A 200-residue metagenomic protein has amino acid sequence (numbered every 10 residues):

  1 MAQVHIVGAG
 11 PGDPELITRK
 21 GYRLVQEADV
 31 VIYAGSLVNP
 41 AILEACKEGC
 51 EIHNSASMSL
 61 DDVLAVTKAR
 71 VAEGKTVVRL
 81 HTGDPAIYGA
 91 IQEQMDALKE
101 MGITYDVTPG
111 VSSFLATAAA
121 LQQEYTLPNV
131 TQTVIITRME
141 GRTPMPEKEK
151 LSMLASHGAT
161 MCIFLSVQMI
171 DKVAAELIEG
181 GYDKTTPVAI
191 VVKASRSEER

Functional and structural regions predicted by a protein language model:
M1-V111: Class I S-adenosyl-L-methionine
A2, D13, A86-I87, Q92-H157 (+1 more regions): Class I SAM-dependent methyltransferase SAM-binding "motif I" and its flanking Rossmann-like core
A2-I6, D62, E73-V77, T131-T133 (+2 more regions): A contiguous loop/helix-start segment that scaffolds small-molecule binding in enzyme catalytic cores
I17-R19, A116-A118, V173-A174: Short hydrophobic alpha-helical segments that form membrane-spanning helices or hydrophobic packing faces of helical
T18-R19, S36, P128-V130, T185: Non-catalytic, surface-exposed connector residues within folded enzymatic/regulatory domains
Y22, E44, A69, Y125-L127 (+2 more regions): Short secondary-structure boundary/capping segments
